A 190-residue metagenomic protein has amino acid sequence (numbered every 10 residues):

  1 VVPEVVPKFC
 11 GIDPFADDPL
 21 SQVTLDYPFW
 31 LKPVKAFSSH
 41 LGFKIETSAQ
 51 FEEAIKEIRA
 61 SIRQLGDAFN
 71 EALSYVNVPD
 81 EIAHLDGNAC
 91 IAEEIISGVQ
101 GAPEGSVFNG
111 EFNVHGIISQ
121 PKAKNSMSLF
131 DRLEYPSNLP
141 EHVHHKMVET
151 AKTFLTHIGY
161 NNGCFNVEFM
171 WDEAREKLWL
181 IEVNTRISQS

Functional and structural regions predicted by a protein language model:
V1-D26, K35-F37, E53: Conserved N-proximal alpha/beta basic substrate-recognition cap immediately N-terminal to, or forming the N-lobe
V5-V6, S48-S97, L129, T153-H157: Conserved ATP-binding module of the ATP-grasp superfamily
I12, G42-T47, S106-F108: Short beta-strand-to-turn element immediately C-terminal to the catalytic PLP-Schiff-base lysine in fold type I
Q22-V23, V34-F37, I82-L85, I95-G98 (+1 more regions): Solvent-exposed alpha-helices and their adjacent loops that cap or buttress functional pockets in soluble metabolic
P28-S48: Conserved anion/nucleotide-ligand pocket segment
F29, N113, K177-E182: Protein kinase-like catalytic core scaffold
A49, E94-Y160, C164, W171 (+1 more regions): ATP-dependent carboxylate/phosphate-activation module, predominantly the ATP-grasp catalytic core and closely related
